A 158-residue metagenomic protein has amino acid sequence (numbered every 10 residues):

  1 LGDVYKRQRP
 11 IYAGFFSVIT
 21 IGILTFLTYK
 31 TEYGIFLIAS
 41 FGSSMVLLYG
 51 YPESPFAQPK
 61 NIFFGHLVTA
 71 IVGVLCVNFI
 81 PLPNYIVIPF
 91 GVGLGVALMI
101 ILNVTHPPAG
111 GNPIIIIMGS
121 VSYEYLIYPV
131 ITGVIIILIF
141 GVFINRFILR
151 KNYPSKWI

Functional and structural regions predicted by a protein language model:
L1-Y5: Short, small-residue-biased leader/transition segments that mark boundaries at the very start of proteins
Y12-I23, F41-M45, K60, F64 (+10 more regions): Hydrophobic faces of alpha-helical transmembrane segments in multi-pass integral membrane proteins
I23-Y33, E53-S54: Short, hydrophobic transmembrane alpha-helix segments
T28-G42, C76-N78, N84-L94: Structural signature of hydrophobic alpha-helical transmembrane segments
Y33-F41, F56-F64, N103-P113: Short, non-helical or kinked segments that cap or interrupt transmembrane helices
M45-F56, A97-N103: C-terminal ends of transmembrane helices
Y49-G50, I114-Y125: Interfacial segments of multi-pass membrane proteins
K151-I158: Short, highly charged, low-complexity non-transmembrane loops/tails of multi-pass membrane proteins
